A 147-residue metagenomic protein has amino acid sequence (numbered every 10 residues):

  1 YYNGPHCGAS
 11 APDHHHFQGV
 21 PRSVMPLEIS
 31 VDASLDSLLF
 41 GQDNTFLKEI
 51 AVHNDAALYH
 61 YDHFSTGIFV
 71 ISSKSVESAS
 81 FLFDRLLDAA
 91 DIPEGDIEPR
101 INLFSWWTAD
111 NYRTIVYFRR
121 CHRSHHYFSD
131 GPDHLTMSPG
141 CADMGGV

Functional and structural regions predicted by a protein language model:
Y1-V147: HIT superfamily nucleotide-processing domains
